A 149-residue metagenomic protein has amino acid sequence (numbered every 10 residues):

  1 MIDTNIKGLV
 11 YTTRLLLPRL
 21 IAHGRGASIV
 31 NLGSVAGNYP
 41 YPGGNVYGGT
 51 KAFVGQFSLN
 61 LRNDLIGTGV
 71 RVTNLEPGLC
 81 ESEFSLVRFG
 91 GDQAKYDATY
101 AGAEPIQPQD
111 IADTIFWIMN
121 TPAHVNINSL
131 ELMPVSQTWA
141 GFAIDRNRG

Functional and structural regions predicted by a protein language model:
M1: A hydrophobic alpha-helix adjacent to the NAD(P)-binding/active-site core of NAD(P)-dependent oxidoreductases, strongly
T13, T50: Active-site helix of classical SDR
L15-G26: A short helix-coil junction within the Rossmann-fold of NAD(P)-dependent oxidoreductases
P18, N63-I66: Alpha-helical segment proximal to the catalytic Tyr-Lys
S34: Residue(s) in the substrate-gating loop at a strand-loop-helix junction that position the organic substrate next
Y39-N45, A103: Active-site loop immediately N-terminal to the catalytic Tyr-X3-Lys motif of short-chain dehydrogenase/reductase
N74-G78, Q93-G141: C-terminal helical subdomain
